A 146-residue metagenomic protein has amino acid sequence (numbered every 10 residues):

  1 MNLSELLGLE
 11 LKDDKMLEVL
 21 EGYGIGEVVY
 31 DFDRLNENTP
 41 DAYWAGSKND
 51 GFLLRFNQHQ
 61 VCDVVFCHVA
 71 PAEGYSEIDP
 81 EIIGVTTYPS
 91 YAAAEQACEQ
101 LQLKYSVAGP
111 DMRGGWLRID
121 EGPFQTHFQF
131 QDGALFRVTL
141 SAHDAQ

Functional and structural regions predicted by a protein language model:
E5-L17, G84: A glycine-biased structural micro-motif
K15-Q60, T86-F136, L140-A145: A cross-family detector of function-defining hotspots
F52-S76: An N-terminal amphipathic alpha-helical segment
V65-F66, E73-D79, V138-S141, Q146: A short, polar/proline- and glycine-enriched secondary-structure boundary/capping micro-motif
V69-Y91: A low-complexity, Ser/Thr/Gly/Pro-enriched, surface-exposed linker/loop concept that marks segments flanking
